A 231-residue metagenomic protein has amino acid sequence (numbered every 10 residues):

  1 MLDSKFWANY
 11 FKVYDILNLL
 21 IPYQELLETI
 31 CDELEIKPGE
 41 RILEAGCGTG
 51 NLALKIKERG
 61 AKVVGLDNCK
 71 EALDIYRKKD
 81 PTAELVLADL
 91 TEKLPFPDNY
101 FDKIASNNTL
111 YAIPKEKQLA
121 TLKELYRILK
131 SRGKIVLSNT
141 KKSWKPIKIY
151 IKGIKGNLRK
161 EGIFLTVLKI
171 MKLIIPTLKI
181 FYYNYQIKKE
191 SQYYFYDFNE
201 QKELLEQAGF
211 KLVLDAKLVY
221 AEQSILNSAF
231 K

Functional and structural regions predicted by a protein language model:
M1-K37, N51: Conserved class I S-adenosyl-L-methionine
T49-E92: Class I SAM-dependent methyltransferase SAM/SAH-binding core
L94-I104: A short acidic, Gly/Pro-enriched loop at the edge of an enzyme's catalytic core that lines a small-molecule cofactor
K103-K117: A short SAM/SAH-binding and catalytic strip from SAM-dependent methyltransferases
L119-S131: A short glycine-rich, Lys/Arg-flanked "PGG" loop and its adjoining helix->strand segment in the class I
V136-L165: Conserved class I S-adenosyl-L-methionine
Q192-A208: Short alpha-helix
A208-F210, A216-K231: Core SAM-dependent methyltransferase catalytic element
